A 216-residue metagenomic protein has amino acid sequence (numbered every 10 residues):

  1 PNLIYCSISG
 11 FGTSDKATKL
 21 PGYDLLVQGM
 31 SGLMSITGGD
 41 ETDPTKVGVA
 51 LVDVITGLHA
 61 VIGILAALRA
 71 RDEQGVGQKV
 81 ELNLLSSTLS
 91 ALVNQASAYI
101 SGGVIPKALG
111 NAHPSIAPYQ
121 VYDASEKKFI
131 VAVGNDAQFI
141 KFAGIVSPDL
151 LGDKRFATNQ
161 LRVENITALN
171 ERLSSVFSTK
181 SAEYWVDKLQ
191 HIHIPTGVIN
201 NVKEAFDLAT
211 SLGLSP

Functional and structural regions predicted by a protein language model:
P1-F129, V133: Active-site-adjacent "lid/gating" segments in soluble enzymes
S7, S35, L84, G152-T158 (+1 more regions): Structural signal for conserved beta-strand scaffold positions within catalytic alpha/beta enzyme cores
S87, A137, N200-K203: Alpha-helix/helix-capping structural signal
T88, N165, E204-L208: Beta-rich nucleic-acid/ligand-interaction surfaces
A117-I192, T196: Aromatic-enriched alpha-helical interface/lid elements that frame and gate functional surfaces
H191-P216: A glycine-rich dinucleotide-binding beta-alpha-beta segment and adjacent secondary-structure elements that constitute
